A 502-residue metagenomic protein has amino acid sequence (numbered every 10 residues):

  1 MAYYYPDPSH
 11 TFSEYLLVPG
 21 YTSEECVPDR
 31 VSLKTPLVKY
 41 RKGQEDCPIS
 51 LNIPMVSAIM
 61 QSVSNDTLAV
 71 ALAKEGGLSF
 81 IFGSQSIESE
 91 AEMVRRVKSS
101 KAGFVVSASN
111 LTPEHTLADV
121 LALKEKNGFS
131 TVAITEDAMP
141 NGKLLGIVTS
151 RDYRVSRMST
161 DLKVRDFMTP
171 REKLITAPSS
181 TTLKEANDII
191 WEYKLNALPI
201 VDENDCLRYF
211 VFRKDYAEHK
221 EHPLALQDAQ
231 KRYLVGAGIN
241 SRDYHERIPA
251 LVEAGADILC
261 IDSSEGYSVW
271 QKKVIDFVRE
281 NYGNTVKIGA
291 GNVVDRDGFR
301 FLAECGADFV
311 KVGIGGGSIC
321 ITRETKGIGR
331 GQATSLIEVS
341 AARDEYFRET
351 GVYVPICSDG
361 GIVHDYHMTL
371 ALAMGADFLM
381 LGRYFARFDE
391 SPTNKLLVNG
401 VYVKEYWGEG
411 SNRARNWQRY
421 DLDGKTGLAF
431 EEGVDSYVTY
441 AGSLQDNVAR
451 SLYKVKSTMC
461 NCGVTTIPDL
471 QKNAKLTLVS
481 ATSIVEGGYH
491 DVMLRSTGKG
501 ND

Functional and structural regions predicted by a protein language model:
M1-Y21, S109-T112, A177-P178, K184-D188 (+3 more regions): Alpha/beta catalytic cores of nucleotide-metabolism and tRNA/nucleoside-modifying enzymes
V27-L51, A58-M60, S89-F129, I134-A138 (+6 more regions): Bateman/CBS regulatory modules and CBS-like beta-alpha motifs in cytosolic regions of diverse proteins
Q44-P48, A73, K98, L121-E125 (+7 more regions): Surface-exposed amphipathic alpha-helices with a cationic face
P48-S57, G103-A108, D228-A237, V278-V294 (+2 more regions): Short beta-strand/loop segments at the ligand-binding rim of alpha/beta enzyme cores
T67-V70, Y244-A254, I288, V294-V312 (+1 more regions): Catalytic cores of alpha/beta
K74-S89, A256-S268, D308-K326, I362-L396: Glycine-rich phosphate-binding active-site loops on the catalytic face of alpha/beta enzymes
F80-Q85, S109-T112, T131-T135, T176-P178 (+6 more regions): Catalytic beta/alpha-barrel core
Q85-R96, N141, S156-D161, C206-L226 (+5 more regions): Active-site-adjacent beta->alpha loops and helix N-cap segments on the catalytic face of soluble alpha/beta enzymes
